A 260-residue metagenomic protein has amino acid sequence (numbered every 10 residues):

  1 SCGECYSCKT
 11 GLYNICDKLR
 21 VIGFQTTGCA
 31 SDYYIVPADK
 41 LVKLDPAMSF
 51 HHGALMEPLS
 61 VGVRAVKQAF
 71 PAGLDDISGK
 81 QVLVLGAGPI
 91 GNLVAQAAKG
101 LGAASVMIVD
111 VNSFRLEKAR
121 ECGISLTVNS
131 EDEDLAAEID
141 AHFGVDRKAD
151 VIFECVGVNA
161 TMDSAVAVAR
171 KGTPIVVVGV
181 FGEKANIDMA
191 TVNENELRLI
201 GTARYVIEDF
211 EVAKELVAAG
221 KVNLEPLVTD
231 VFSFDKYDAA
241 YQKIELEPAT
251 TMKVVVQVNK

Functional and structural regions predicted by a protein language model:
C2, S31, L41, G62 (+8 more regions): A general structural signal for well-ordered alpha-helical segments in protein cores
C2-L85: NAD(P)H dinucleotide-binding glycine-rich loop of Rossmann-like/cofactor-binding domains, especially the beta1-alpha1
Y33, A54, L83, A87 (+6 more regions): Glycine- and other small-residue-rich loops at beta-strand/loop junctions that grip anionic moieties
S49-D132: Mid-domain Rossmann-like dinucleotide-binding core that forms the NAD(H)/NADP(H) cofactor-binding site
A72-G79, E117, C122-R198, D238: Glycine-rich cofactor phosphate-binding loops and adjacent beta1-alpha1 units of small-molecule cofactor enzyme domains
M107, P174-V176, I200, V255: Structural detector of well-ordered beta-strand residues that form the stable sheet scaffold of enzyme domains
N112, F181, Y205: Residues in the short beta-alpha loop(s) of Rossmann-like NAD(P)-binding domains
D163-A167, I207-K260: C-terminal hydrophobic helical "lid"/dimerization subdomain of Rossmann-like NAD(P)H-dependent oxidoreductases
